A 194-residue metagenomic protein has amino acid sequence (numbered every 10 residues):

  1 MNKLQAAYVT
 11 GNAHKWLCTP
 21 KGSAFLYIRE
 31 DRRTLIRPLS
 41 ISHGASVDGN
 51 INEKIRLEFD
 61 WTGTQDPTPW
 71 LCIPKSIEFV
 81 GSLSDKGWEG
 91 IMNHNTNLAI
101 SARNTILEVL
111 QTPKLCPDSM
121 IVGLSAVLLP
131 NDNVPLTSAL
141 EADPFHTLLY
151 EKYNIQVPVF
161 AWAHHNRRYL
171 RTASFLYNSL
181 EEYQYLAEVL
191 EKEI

Functional and structural regions predicted by a protein language model:
L4-G49: Active-site PLP attachment segment
H14-L17, T62, C116-P117: Short Gly/Pro-enriched turn/cap motifs at secondary-structure boundaries
P20, I121, H165-R168: Short acidic/glycine-enriched loop/turn segments that link adjacent beta-strands
A45, E53, I77-E78, A126-N131 (+1 more regions): Helix-coil boundary/capping segments in enzymes
D48-I106, G123: Structural motif of enzymes handling amino- and sulfur-group chemistry
M92-I100, L107-K152: Conserved PLP-binding catalytic core of the aspartate aminotransferase-like
S138-L140, T147, E151-K152, Q156-I194: PLP-dependent enzyme catalytic core of the Aspartate aminotransferase-like
